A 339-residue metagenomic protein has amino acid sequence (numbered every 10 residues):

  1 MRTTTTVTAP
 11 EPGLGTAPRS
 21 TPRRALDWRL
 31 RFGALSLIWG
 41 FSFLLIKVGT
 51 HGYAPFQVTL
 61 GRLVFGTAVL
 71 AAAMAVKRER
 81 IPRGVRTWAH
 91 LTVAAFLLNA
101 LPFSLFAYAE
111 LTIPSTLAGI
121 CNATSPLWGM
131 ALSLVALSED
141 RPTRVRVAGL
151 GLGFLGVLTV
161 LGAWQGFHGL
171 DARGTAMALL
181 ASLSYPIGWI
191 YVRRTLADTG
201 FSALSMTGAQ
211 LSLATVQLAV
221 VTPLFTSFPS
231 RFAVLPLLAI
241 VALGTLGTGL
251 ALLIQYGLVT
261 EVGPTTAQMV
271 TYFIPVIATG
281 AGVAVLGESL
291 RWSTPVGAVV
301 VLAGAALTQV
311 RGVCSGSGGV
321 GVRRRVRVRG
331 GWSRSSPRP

Functional and structural regions predicted by a protein language model:
R2-L14, D27-R29, G52-L101, T124-L132 (+4 more regions): Transmembrane alpha-helices of multi-pass small-molecule transport proteins
V7, L70, T92, T124 (+7 more regions): Hydrophobic transmembrane alpha-helices of multi-pass small-molecule transport proteins
R24-W28, G52-F56, L60, R83-A89 (+4 more regions): Juxtamembrane helix-entry segments on the extracytoplasmic side of multipass membrane proteins
L37-I46, A71-N122, L132, L155-T159 (+1 more regions): Specific transmembrane alpha-helical segments of multi-pass solute transporters/efflux pumps, especially DMT/EamA
F41, L45-V48, G52, F65-G84 (+4 more regions): Membrane-interface helix-cap regions at the ends of transmembrane helices in multi-pass membrane proteins
Q57-A68, L98, F103-R141, V145-R146 (+2 more regions): Specific alpha-helical transmembrane segments that line the substrate/conduction pathway and gating interfaces
G61, A118-T124, Y191-T215, G244-A284: Helix-helix packing/entry segments at the starts of transmembrane helices
L70, G129-A131, L150, T159 (+4 more regions): Transmembrane alpha-helical segments that form core, pore/gating elements of small-molecule transporters/exporters
